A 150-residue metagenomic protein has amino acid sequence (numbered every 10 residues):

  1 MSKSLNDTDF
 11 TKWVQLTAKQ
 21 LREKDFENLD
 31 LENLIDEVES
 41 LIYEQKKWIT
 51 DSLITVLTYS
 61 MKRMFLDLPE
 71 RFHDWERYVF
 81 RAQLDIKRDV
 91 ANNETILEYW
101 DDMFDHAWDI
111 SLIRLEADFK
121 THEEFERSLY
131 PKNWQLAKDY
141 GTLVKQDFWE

Functional and structural regions predicted by a protein language model:
M1-E150: Surface/interface-facing alpha-helical segments and adjacent flexible terminal/loop regions used for partner/assembly
